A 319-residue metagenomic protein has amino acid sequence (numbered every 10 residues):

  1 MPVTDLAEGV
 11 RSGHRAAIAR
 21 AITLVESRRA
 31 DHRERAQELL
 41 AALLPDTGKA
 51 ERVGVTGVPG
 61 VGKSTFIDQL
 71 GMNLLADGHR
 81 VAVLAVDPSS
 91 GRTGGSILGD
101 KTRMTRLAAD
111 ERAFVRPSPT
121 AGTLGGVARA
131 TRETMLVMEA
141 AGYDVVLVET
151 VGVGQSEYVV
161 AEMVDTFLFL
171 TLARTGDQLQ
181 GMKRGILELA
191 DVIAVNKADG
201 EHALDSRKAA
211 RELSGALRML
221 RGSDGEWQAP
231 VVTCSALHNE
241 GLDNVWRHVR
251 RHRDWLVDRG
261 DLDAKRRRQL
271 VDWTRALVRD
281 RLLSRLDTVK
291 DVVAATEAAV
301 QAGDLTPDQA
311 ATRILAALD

Functional and structural regions predicted by a protein language model:
P2-A50, V58-V61, I67-S156, M163-L170 (+1 more regions): Nucleotide-state-sensitive switch-loop elements of NTP-binding domains
D5-A7, V61, S118, V195-D199 (+3 more regions): Short hinge/gating elements
H14, G54, D87, T131 (+5 more regions): Residue-level signature of catalytic and energy-coupling elements of molecular machines, predominantly ATP/GTP-dependent
I18-R20, T233, D243-D319: Long, well-ordered amphipathic alpha-helical subdomains in the mid-to-C-terminal portions of large enzyme subunits
A36-T47, V53-P59, T296, T306-D319: Short, charged early-sequence alpha-helical segments and their helix-coil boundaries
I97, T134, V159, M163 (+5 more regions): Alpha-helical scaffold elements adjacent to nucleotide-binding pockets in ATP/GTP-utilizing enzyme cores
T175-L204: Flexible active-site lid/hinge loop adjacent to a nucleotide/diphosphate and Mg2+-phosphate binding pocket
V192, A198-W255: Canonical P-loop GTPase G-domain recognition
